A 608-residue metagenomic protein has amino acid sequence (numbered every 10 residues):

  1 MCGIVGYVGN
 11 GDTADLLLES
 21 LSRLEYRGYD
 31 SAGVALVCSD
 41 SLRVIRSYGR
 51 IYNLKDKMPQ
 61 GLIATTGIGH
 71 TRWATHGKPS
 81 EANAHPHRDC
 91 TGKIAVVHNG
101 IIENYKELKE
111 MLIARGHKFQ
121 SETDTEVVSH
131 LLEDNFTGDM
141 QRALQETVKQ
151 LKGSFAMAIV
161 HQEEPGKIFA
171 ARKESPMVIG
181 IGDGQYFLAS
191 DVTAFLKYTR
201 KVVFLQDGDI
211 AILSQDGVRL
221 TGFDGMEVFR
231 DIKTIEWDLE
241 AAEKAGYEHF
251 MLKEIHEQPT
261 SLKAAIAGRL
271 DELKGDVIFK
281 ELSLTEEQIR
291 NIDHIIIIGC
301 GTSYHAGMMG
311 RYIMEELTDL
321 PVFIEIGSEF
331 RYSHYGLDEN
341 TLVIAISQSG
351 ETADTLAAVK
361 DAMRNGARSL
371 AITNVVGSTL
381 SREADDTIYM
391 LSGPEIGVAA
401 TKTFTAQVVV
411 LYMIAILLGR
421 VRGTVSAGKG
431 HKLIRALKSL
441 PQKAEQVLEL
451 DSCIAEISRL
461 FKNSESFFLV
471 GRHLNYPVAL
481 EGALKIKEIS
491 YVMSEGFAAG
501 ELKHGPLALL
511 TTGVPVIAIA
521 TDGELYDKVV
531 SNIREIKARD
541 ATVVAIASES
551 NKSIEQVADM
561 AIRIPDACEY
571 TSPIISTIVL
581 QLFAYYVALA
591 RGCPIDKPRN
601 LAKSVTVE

Functional and structural regions predicted by a protein language model:
M1-E248, T260-D293, Y332, A427 (+5 more regions): Conserved short alpha-helical segments that host acidic/polar catalytic motifs at enzyme active sites
Y7-N10, H98, K118, E133-T137 (+17 more regions): Hydrophobic alpha-helical scaffolding
G11, D30, R219, F497 (+3 more regions): Gly/His-enriched, cation/cofactor- and phosphate-binding structural elements
T65, G69-A82, L273-E286, G310-I346 (+1 more regions): Glycine-rich oxoanion-binding loops at beta->alpha junctions
M251, T542, E555-V557, A567-E608: Generic C-terminus detector
Q258-L262, I266-I296, D386-P515, A588-E608: Active-site phosphate/pyrophosphate-binding segments
R290-K432, A436-S439, T521-I564, F583 (+1 more regions): Glycine-rich phosphate-binding loops that contact phosphosugars or nucleotide phosphates
